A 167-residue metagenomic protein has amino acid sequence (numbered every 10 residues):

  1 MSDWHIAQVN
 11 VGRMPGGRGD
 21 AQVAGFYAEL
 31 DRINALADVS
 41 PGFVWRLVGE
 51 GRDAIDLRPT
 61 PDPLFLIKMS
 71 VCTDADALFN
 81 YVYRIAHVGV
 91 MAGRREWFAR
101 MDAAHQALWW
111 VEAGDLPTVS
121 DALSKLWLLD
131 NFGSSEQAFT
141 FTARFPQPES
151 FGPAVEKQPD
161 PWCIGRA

Functional and structural regions predicted by a protein language model:
M1-P63, A104-A167: Short S/T/G/P-rich N-terminal loop/turn motif that feeds into the first structured element of a domain
D62, A75-A104: An amphipathic, aromatic/His-enriched active-site/gating alpha helix that lines ligand/cofactor pockets
I67: A basic- and aromatic-enriched beta-loop-alpha substructure that forms the phosphate/nucleotide- and DNA/RNA-contacting
C72: Exposed, tryptophan/tyrosine-rich binding patches on extracellular proteins that engage cell-surface glycans
